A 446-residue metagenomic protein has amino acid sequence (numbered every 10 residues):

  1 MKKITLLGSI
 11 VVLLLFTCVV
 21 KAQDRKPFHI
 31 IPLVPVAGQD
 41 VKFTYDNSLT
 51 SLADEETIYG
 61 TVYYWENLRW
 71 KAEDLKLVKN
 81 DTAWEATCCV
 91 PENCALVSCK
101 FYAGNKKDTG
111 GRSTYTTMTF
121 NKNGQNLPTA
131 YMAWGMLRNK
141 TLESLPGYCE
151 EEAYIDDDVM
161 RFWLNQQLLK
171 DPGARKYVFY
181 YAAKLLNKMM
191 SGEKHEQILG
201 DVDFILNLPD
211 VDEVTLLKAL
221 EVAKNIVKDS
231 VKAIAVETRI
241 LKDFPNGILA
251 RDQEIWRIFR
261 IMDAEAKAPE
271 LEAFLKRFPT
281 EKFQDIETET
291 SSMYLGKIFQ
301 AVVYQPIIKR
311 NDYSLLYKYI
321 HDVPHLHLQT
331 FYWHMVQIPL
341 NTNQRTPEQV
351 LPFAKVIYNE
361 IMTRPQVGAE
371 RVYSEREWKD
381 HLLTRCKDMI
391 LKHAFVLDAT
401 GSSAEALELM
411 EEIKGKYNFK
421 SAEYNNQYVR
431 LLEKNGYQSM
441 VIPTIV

Functional and structural regions predicted by a protein language model:
M1-F28: Bacterial Sec-dependent N-terminal signal peptides
A22-D210, A219-N246, I255-I258, A268-K276 (+5 more regions): Glycan-association/targeting regions that enable binding to alpha-glucans and other polysaccharides
Y154, M189-G192, I226-V227, I261 (+5 more regions): Structural motif corresponding to the intra-repeat A-B loop/turn of tetratricopeptide repeats
N165-G173, V202-V211, T238-L249, L275-M293 (+5 more regions): Solenoid-like repeat scaffolds
E196, K392-Y437, T444: Alpha-helical protein-protein interaction scaffolds
K218, A301-V302, H334, K392 (+1 more regions): "A position-specific structural signal for the A-helix of alpha-solenoid helical repeats
H334-G415: Alpha-helical adaptor scaffolds
